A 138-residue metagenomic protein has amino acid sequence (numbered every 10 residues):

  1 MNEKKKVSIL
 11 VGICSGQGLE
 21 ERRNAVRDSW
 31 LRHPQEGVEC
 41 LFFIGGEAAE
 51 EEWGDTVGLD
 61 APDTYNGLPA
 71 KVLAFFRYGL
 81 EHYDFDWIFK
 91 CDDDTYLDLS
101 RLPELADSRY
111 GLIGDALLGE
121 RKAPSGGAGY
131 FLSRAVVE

Functional and structural regions predicted by a protein language model:
M1-D28: N-proximal low-complexity "stem/linker" segments adjacent to membrane-targeting elements
K6-S8, Q35-E39, D84-D86, S108-I113: Loop/turn elements at helix/coil->beta-strand transitions in domains of secreted/extracellular proteins
V11-C14, C40-F42, G127-F131: Conserved, well-structured core segments
C14-G16, F43-G46, L59-P62, D92 (+2 more regions): Structured beta-strand/turn binding interfaces of compact recognition modules in eukaryotic regulators
E20, V38, T56: An acidic/histidine-cluster motif and surrounding catalytic segment that typifies divalent-metal-assisted enzyme active
A25-V38: Short, acidic, metal-binding catalytic loop of nucleotide-sugar glycosyltransferases
L41-D86, Y96-S100, E120: Active-site-proximal specificity loops/subdomain of glycosyltransferases
L68-P69, E81, W87-C91, T95-E138: Conserved catalytic core of nucleotide-sugar-dependent glycosyltransferases
